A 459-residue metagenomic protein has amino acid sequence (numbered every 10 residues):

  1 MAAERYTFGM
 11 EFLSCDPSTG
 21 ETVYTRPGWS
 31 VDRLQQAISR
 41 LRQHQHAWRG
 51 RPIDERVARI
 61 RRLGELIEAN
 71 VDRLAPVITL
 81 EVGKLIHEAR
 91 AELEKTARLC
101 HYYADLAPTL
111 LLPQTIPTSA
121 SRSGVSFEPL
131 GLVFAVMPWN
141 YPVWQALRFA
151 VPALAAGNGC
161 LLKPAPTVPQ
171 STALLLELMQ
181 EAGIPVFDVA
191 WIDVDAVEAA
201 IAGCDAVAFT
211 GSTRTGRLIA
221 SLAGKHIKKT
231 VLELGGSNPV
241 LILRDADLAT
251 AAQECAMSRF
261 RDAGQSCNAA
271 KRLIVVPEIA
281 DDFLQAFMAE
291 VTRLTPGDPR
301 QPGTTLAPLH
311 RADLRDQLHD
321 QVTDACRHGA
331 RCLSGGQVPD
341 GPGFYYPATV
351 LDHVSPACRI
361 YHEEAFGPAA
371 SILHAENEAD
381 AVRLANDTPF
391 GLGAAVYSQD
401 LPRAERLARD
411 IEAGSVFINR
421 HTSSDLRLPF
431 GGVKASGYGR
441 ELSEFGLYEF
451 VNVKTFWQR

Functional and structural regions predicted by a protein language model:
M1-S121: N-terminal Rossmann-like NAD(P)+-binding subdomain of aldehyde/semialdehyde dehydrogenases
T19-T25, L241, T295, R327 (+2 more regions): Conserved C-terminal structural/oligomerization subdomain of aldehyde/semialdehyde dehydrogenase
G20, R56, I78, C100 (+9 more regions): Residue-level signal for inorganic ion chemistry
T22-W29, H44-G50, A135, V240-L243 (+5 more regions): Short, well-ordered beta-strand elements within core beta-sheets of diverse protein domains
Q45, R49, G64-I67, V71 (+20 more regions): Structural signal for hydrophobic packing residues in well-ordered secondary-structure cores of soluble enzyme domains
Q114-T250, A375: Rossmann-like NAD(P) dinucleotide-binding subdomain of oxidoreductase/dehydrogenase enzymes
G159-L161, C332, S415: A short hydrophobic/small-residue beta-strand
G183, R214-S355, I418: ALDH superfamily catalytic-core signature
